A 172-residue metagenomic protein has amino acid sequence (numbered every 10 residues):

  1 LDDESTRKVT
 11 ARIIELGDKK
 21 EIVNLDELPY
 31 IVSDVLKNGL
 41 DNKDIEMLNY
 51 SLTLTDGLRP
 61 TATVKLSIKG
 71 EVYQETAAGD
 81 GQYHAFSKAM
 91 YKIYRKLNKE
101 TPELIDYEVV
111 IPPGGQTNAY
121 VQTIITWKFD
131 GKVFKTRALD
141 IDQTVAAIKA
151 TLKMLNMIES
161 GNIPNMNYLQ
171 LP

Functional and structural regions predicted by a protein language model:
L1-P172: Terminal or standalone catalytic/regulatory effector modules within metabolic enzymes and repeat proteins
